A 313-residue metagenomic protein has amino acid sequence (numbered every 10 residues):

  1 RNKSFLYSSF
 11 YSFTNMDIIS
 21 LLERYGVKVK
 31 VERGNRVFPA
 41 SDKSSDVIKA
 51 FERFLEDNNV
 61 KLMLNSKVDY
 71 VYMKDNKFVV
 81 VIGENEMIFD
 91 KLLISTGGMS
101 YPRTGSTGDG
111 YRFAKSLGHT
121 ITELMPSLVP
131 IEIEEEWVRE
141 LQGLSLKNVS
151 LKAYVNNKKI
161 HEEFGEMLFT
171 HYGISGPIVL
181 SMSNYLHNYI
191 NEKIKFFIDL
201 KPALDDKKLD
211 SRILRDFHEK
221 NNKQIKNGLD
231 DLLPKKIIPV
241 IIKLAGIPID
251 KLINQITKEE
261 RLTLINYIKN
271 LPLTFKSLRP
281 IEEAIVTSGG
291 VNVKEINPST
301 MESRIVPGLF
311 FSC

Functional and structural regions predicted by a protein language model:
R1-S12: N-terminal glycine-rich dinucleotide-binding loop that anchors FAD/FMN and/or NAD(P) in oxidoreductases
S12-K91, I238: Feature captures the FAD/FMN-dependent oxidoreductase FAD-binding
V27-K28, T120-E123, E132-Q255: An anion/pyrophosphate-binding glycine-rich loop and adjacent beta-alpha core in soluble alpha-beta enzymes
K30-V31, L62-L64, I94, I121-L124 (+2 more regions): General beta-strand structural signal in soluble alpha/beta enzymes
V37-S44, L128-E135, L278-E295: Flavin (FAD/FMN) cofactor-binding core of flavoprotein oxidoreductases
M63-N65, P239-C313: A glycine-rich dinucleotide-binding beta-alpha-beta segment and adjacent secondary-structure elements that constitute
V68, V80, E86-S106, A114-K115 (+2 more regions): Short hydrophobic core segments
R103-L128, N188-I190: Central helical "cap/lid" subdomain
